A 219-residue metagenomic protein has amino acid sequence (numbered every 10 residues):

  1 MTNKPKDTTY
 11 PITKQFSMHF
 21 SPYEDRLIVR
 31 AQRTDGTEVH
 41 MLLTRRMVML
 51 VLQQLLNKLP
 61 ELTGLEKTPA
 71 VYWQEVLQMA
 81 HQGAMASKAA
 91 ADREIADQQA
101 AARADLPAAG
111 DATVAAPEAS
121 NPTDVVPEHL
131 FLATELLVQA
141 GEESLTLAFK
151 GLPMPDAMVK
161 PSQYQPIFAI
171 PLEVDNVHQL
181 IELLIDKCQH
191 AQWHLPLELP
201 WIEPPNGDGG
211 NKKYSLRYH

Functional and structural regions predicted by a protein language model:
T2-L65: The feature marks the first
T2-V29, G83-P161, S215-L216: Intrinsic, low-complexity N-terminal interaction/targeting segments
R33, T37, M41, L65 (+5 more regions): Alpha-helical rod/repeat scaffolding segments in eukaryotic adaptors/tethers and long-chain four-helix cytokines
E38-Q99: Acidic (E/D-rich), amphipathic helical modules within compact regulatory domains
G64-E75, D97, A104-V114, H190-I202: Short glycine-rich, low-complexity/disordered patches
A70-H81, E128-A140, P196-D208: DNA polymerase processivity clamps
F149, M154-G209, Y218: Mixed-charge, glycine-accented linear interaction segment located at domain edges/termini
